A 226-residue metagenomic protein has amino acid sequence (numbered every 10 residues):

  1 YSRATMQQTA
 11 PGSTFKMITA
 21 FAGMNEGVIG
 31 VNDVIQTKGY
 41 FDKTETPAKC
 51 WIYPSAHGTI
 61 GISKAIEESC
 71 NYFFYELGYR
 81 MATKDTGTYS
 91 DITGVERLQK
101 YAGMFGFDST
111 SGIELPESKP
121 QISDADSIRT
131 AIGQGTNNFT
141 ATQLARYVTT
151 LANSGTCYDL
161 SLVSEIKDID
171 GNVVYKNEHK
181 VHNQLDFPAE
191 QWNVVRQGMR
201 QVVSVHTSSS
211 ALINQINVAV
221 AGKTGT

Functional and structural regions predicted by a protein language model:
Y1-S13, I18-T226: Beta-lactam-recognizing serine transpeptidase/beta-lactamase-like catalytic domain environment
